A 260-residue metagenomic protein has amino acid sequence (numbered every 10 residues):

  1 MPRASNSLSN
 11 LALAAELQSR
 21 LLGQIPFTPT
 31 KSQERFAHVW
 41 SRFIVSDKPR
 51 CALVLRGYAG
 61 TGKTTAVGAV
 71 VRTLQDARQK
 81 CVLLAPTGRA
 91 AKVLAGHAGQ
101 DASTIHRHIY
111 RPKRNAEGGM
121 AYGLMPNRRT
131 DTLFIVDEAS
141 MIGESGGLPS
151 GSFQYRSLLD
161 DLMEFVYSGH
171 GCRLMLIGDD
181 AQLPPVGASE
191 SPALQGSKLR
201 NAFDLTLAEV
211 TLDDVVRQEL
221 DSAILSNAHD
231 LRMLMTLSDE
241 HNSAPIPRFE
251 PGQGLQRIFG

Functional and structural regions predicted by a protein language model:
L11-L17, F36, W40, K48 (+3 more regions): Conserved helicase motor core of P-loop NTPases
S19-W40: N-terminal pre-Walker A segment at the start of P-loop NTPase domains
I44-L53: Pre-Walker A (Motif I) flank of P-loop NTPase domains
A59: The conserved Walker
K63: Conserved lysine of the Walker
A66, V70: Hydrophobic positions on the alpha1 helix immediately C-terminal to the Walker A/P-loop
V82-F134: Inter-Walker segment of RecA-like/P-loop motor cores
S140-L159, L183-E190: Conserved ATPase-coupling elements of RecA-like P-loop NTPase cores
